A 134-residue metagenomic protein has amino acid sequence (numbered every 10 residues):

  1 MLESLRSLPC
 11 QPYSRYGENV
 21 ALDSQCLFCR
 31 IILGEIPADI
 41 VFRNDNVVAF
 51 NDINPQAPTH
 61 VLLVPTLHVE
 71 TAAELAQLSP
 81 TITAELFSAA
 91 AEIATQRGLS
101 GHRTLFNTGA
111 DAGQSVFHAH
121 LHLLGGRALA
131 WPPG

Functional and structural regions predicted by a protein language model:
L2-G134: HIT superfamily nucleotide-processing domains
